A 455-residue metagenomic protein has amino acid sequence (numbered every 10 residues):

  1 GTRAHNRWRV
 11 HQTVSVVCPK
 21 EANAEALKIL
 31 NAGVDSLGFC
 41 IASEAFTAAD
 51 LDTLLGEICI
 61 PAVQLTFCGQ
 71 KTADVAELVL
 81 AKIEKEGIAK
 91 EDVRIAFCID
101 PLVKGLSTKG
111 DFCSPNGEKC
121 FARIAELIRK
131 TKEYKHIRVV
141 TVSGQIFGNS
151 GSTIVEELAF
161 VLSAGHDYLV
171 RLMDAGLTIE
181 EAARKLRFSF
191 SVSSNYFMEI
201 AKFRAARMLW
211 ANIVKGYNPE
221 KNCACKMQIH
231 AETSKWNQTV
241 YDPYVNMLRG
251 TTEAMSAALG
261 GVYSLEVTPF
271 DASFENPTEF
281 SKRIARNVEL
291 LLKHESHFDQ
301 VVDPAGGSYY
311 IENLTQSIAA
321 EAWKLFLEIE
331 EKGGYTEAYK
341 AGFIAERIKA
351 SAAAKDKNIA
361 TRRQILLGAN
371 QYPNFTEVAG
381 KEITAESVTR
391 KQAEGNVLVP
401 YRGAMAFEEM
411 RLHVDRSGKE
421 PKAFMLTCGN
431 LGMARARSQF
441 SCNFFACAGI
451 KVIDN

Functional and structural regions predicted by a protein language model:
G1, Y263, E321-A423: Intrinsic disorder at enzyme termini
G1-N195, Y217, K226-H230, A258 (+5 more regions): Catalytic alpha/beta active-site cores
G33, G87, W210, G260 (+4 more regions): Conserved, mostly hydrophobic/aromatic
E86, A175-E180, V214-K221, D299-D303 (+1 more regions): Inter-helical turn/loop segments and adjacent helix faces that build the functional surface of alpha-helical bundle
C98-L102, V142-N149, A182-S193, A224-W236 (+3 more regions): A glycine-rich phosphate-binding loop feature that marks nucleotide/adenosyl-phosphate handling sites
K132-R171, T251-F326: Mobile "lid/hinge" segments at catalytic clefts and subdomain interfaces of large enzymes
S152-L158, S193-A205, S234-M247, E275-A285 (+3 more regions): Short glycine/threonine-rich loop-to-helix capping motif typified by GTGT followed within a few residues by an Asp-Pro
S189-A285: Glycine-rich anion/phosphate-binding loop at the beta-strand->alpha-helix junction
